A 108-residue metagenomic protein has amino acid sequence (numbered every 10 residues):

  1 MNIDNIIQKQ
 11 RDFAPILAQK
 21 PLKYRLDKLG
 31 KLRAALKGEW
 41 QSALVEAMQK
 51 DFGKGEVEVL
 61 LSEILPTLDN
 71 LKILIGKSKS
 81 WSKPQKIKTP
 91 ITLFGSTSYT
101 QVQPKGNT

Functional and structural regions predicted by a protein language model:
M1-T100: N-terminal Rossmann-like NAD(P)+-binding subdomain of aldehyde/semialdehyde dehydrogenases
Y99-T108: Glycine-rich active-site/cofactor-binding loop and its immediate structural neighborhood
